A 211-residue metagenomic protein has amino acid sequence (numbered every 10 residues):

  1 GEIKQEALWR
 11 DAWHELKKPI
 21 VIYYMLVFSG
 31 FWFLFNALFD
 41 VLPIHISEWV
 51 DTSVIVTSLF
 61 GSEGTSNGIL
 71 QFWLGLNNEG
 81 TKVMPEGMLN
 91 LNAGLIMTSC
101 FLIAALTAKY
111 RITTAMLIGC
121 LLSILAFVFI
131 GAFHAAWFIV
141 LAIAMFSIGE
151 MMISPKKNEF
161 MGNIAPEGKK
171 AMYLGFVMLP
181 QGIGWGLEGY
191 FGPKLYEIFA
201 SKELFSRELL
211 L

Functional and structural regions predicted by a protein language model:
E2-L26, T52, S58, F72: Juxtamembrane intracellular "pre-TM" segments in multi-pass secondary transporters
K17-L38, A144, I148: Pair of pore-lining "gating" transmembrane helices in MFS-fold secondary transporters
D51-M97, A104, F205-L210: Loop-to-transmembrane helix entry
K82, A165-P180, L204-R207: Loop-to-transmembrane helix entry/capping segments in MFS-fold secondary transporters and related SLC/MFSD carriers
T98-I112, Y196: Helix-to-loop junctions at the C-terminal end of transmembrane segments in multipass secondary transporters
L121-H134: C-terminal ends and interior cores of transmembrane alpha-helices in multi-pass membrane transporters/permeases
M151-P166: Intracellular juxtamembrane helix-capping segments at the cytosolic ends of symmetry-related transmembrane helices
K194-L211: A membrane-interface helix-boundary motif in multi-pass transporters
